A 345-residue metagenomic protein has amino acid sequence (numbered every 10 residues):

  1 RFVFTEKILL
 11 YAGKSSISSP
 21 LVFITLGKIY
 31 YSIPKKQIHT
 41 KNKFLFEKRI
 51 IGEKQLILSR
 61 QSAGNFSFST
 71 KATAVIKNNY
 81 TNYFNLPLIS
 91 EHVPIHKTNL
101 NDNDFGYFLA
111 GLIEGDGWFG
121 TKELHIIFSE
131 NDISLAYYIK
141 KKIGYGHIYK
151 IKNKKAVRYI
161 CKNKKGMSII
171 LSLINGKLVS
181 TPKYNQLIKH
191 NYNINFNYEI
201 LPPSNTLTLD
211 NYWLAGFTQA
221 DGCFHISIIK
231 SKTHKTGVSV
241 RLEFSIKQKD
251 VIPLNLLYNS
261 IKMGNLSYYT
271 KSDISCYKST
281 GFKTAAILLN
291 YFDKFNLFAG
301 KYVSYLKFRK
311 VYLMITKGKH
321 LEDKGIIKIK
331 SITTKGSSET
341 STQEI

Functional and structural regions predicted by a protein language model:
R1-I345: Internal intein/HINT superfamily modules and their associated LAGLIDADG
